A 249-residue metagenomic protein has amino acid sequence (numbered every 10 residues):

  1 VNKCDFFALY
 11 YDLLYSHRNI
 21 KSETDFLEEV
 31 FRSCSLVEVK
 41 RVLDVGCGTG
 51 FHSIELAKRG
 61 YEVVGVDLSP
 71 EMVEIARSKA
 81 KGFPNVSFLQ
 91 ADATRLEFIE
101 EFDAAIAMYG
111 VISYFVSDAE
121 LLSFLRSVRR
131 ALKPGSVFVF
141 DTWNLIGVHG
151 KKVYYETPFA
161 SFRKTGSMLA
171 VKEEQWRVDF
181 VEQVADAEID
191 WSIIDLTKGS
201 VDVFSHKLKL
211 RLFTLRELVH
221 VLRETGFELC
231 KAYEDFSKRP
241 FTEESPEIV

Functional and structural regions predicted by a protein language model:
V1-K40, F51: Conserved class I S-adenosyl-L-methionine
G46-G50: Class I SAM-dependent methyltransferase "Motif I" SAM/SAH-binding loop
F51-R95: Class I SAM-dependent methyltransferase SAM/SAH-binding core
E97-A104: A short acidic, Gly/Pro-enriched loop at the edge of an enzyme's catalytic core that lines a small-molecule cofactor
M108-G110: Residues lining the SAM
L122-P134: A short glycine-rich, Lys/Arg-flanked "PGG" loop and its adjoining helix->strand segment in the class I
V139-V219: SAM-dependent methyltransferase
K209-V249: C-terminal lobe and adjacent flexible extensions of AdoMet/dcAdoMet transferase-like proteins
